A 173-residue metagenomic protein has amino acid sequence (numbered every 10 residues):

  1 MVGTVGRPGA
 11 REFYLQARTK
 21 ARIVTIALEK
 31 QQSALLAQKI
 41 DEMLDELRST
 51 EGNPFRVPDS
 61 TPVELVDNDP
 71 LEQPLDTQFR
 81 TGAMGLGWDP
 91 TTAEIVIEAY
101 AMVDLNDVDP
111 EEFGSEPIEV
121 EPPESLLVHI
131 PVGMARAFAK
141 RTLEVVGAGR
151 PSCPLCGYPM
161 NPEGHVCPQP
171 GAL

Functional and structural regions predicted by a protein language model:
M1-E46, T50: The feature marks the first
M1-R7, F13, P54-I118, P122-S125: Intrinsic, low-complexity N-terminal interaction/targeting segments
R11-A17, L36, I40, I95-A99 (+2 more regions): Short, structured motif recognition centered on aromatic/hydrophobic residues
A27, G87, L127-H129: Generic structural detector for well-ordered beta-strands
D45, S49-L86, G149-L173: Intrinsic disorder/low-complexity detector
D104-G164: Mixed-charge, glycine-accented linear interaction segment located at domain edges/termini
